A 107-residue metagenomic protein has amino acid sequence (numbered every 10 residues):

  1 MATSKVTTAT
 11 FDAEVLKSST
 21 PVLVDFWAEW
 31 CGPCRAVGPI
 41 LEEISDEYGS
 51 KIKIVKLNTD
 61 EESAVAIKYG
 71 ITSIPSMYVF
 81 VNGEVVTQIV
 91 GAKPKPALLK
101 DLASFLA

Functional and structural regions predicted by a protein language model:
A2, T7, W27, K53-V55: Conserved Rossmann-like nucleotide-binding pocket used by diverse enzymes that bind dinucleotide cofactors
S4-V22: A short beta-strand-turn-helix
S19, F26-W30, S73: Short pre-active-site segment immediately N-terminal to redox-active cysteine/selenocysteine motifs in thiol-based
S19-P21, G38-L57: Conserved helix-turn-beta segment immediately C-terminal to the redox Cys motif in thioredoxin-like folds
F26-I40: Conserved redox-active cysteine motifs that mediate thiol-disulfide chemistry, especially di-cysteine Cys-X(1-2)-Cys
T59-A66: Structural microenvironment flanking redox-active thiols in thiol-disulfide oxidoreductases
V79-A107: Non-catalytic, surface beta->alpha helical segment in thiol-disulfide oxidoreductase systems
